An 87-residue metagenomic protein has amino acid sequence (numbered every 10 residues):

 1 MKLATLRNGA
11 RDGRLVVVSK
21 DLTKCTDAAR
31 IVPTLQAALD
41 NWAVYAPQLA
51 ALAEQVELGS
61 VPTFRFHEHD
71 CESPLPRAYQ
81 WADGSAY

Functional and structural regions predicted by a protein language model:
M1-Y87: N-terminal non-catalytic cap/leader segment that marks the start of a structured domain
